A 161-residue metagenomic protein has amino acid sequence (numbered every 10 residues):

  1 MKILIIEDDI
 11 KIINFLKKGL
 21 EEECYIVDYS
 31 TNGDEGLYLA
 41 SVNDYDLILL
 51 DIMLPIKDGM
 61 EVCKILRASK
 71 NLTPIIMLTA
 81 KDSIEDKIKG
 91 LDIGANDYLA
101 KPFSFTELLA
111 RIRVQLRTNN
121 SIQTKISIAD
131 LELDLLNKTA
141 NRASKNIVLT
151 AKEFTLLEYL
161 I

Functional and structural regions predicted by a protein language model:
M1-T118: N-terminal/domain-start alpha-helical segments
K2, R113-I161: Short, Lys/Arg-enriched segments at the junction into DNA-binding effector domains of transcriptional regulators
